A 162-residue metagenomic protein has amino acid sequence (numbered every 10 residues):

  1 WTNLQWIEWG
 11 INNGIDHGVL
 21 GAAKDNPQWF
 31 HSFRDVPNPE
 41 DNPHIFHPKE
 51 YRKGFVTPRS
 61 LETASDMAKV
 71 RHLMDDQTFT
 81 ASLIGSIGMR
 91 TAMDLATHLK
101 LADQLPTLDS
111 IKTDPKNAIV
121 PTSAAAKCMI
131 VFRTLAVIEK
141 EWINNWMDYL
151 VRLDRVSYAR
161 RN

Functional and structural regions predicted by a protein language model:
W1-N162: C-terminal regulatory/interaction module of P-loop NTP-utilizing enzymes
